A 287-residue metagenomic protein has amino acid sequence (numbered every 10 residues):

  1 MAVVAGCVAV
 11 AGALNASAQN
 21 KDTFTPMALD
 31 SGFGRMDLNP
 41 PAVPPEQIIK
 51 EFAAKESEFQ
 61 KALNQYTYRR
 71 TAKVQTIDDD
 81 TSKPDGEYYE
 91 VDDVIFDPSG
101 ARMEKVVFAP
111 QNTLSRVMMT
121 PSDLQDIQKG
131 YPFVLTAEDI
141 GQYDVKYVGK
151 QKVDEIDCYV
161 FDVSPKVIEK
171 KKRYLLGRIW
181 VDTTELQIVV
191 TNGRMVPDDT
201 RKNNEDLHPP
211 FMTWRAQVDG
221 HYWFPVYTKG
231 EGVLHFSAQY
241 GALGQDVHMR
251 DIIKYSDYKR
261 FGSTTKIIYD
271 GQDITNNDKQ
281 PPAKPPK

Functional and structural regions predicted by a protein language model:
A2-G12: Bacterial N-terminal signal peptides
L14-A18: Sec/Tat signal peptide C-region and signal peptidase I cleavage site
Q19-L176, T183-V190, R194-P209, Q217-Y227 (+1 more regions): Structured extracytoplasmic
